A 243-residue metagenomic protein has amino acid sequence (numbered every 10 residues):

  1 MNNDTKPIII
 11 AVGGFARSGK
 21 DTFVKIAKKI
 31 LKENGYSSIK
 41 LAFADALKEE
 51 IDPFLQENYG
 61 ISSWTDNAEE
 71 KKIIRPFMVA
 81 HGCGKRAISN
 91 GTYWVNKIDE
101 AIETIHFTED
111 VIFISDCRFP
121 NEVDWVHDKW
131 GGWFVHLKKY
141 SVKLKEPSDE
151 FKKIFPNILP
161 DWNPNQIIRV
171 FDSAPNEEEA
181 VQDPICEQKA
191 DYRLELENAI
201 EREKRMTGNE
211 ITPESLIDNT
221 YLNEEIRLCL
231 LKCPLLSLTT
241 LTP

Functional and structural regions predicted by a protein language model:
N2-P7: Phosphate-binding P-loop
G14-F15: P-loop (Walker A) phosphate-binding loop of NTP-binding proteins
K20: Conserved lysine of the Walker
F23: Hydrophobic positions on the alpha1 helix immediately C-terminal to the Walker A/P-loop
K29-I39: Post-Walker A helix-loop "phosphate-sensing" segment adjacent to the P-loop in P-loop NTPases
F43-E109: ATP-dependent small-molecule kinase phosphotransfer cores that center on conserved nucleotide phosphate-binding segments
K97, D128-K129, L137-P243: Small-molecule kinase domains that catalyze NTP-dependent phosphoryl transfer to phosphate-bearing small molecules
